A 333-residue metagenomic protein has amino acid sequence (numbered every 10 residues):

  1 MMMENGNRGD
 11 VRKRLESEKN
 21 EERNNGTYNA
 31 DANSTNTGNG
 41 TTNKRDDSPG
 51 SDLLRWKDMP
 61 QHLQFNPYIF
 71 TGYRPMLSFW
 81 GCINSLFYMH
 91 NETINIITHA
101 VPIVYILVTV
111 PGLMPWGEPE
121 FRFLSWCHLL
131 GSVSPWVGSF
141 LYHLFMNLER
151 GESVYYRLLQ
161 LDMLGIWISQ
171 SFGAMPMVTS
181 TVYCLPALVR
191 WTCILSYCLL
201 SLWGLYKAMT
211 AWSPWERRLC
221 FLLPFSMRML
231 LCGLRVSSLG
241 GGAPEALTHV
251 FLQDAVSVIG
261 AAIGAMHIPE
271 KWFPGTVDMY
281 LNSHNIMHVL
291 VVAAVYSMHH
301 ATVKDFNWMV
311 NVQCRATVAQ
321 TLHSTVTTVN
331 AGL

Functional and structural regions predicted by a protein language model:
M2-L333: Multi-pass alpha-helical transmembrane bundles in non-GPCR membrane proteins that perform intramembrane catalysis
